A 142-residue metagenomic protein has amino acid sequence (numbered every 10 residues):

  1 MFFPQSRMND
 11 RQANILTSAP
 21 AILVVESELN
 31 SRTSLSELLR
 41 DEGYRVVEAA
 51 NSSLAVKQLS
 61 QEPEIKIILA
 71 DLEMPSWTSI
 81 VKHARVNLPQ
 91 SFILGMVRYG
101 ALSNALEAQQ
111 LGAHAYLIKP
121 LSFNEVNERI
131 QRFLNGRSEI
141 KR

Functional and structural regions predicted by a protein language model:
M1-S36, E64-K66, N124-R142: Non-catalytic signal-transmission and effector/linker regions of two-component phosphorelay proteins
E48-I67: Acidic, metal-coordinating helix/loop segments flanking the phosphotransfer/catalytic sites of two-component signaling
K57, T78-Q90: Short amphipathic alpha-helix used as the core "switch/output" element in two-component signaling
A70-D71: Active-site T/S-Asp motif of two-component receiver
P75, Y99-L102, L111: Short, conserved "switch-loop" micro-motifs in signal-transduction and mechanochemical regulators
K119: A Lys-centered signature of the CheY-like receiver
